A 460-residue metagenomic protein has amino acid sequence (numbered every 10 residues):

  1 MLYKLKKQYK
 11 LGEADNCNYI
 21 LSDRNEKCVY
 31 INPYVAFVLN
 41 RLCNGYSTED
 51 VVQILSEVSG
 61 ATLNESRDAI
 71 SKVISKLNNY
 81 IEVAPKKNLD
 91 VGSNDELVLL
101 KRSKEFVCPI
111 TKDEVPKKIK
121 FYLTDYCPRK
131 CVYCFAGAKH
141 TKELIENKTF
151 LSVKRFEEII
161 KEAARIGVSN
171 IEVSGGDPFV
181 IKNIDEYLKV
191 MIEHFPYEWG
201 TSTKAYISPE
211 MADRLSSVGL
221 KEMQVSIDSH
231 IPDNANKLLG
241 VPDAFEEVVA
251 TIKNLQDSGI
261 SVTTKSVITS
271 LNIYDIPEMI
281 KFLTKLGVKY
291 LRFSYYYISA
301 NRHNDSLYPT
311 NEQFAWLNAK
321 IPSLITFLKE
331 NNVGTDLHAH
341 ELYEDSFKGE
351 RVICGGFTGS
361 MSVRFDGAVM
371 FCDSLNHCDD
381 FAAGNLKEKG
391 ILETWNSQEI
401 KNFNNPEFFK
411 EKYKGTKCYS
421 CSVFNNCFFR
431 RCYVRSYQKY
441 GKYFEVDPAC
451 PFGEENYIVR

Functional and structural regions predicted by a protein language model:
M1-R41, I110: Acidic, low-complexity/disordered tracts enriched in E/D and polar residues
Y9, S216-K221, S226-D228, D233 (+2 more regions): Radical SAM enzyme [4Fe-4S]-AdoMet core and its adjacent flexible, acidic and glycine-rich loops/tails across
N25, K130, F365-D366: Residue-level recognition of short loop/turn positions
R41-D50: Short capping segments at the starts of secondary-structure elements
D50, D68-K72, K76-E82, D90-E222 (+1 more regions): Conserved alpha-helical substructure of the radical SAM core
I54-L63: Short helix-coil junctions and helix-kink-helix linkers
S71-R102, V369-W395, I400-K401: A broadly conserved sequence feature marking short terminus-proximal activation segments in nucleic acid-centric
N376-R460: Flexible mid-to-C-terminal extensions adjoining Fe-S/redox cofactors in radical SAM and related proteins
